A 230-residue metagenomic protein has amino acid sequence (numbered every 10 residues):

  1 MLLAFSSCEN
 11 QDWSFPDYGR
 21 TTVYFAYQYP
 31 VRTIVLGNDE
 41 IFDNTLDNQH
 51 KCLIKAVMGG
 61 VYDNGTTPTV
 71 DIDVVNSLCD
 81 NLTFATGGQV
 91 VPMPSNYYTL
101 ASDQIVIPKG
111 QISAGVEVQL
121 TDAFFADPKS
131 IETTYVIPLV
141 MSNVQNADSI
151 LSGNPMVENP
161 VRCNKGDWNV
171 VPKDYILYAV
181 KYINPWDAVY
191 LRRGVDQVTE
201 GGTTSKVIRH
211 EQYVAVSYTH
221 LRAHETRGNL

Functional and structural regions predicted by a protein language model:
M1-S6: Sec-dependent bacterial lipoprotein signal peptides
E9-L100, I107, Q111-A114, F125 (+6 more regions): Acidic/polar, low-complexity intrinsically disordered N-terminal segments immediately downstream of a Sec signal
V116-D122: Short edge beta-strand/strand-turn motifs with a hydrophobic/aromatic core and a Ser/Thr and/or Pro "cap." The feature
Y178-Y182: Interdomain boundary/hinge segments at the C-termini of tandem beta-sandwich modules
P185-G201: Tryptophan-anchored aromatic micro-motifs
Q197-V214: Non-catalytic interaction/regulatory modules that flank or connect domains
T219-G228: Conserved small/polar residues in nucleotide/adenosyl-binding loops
